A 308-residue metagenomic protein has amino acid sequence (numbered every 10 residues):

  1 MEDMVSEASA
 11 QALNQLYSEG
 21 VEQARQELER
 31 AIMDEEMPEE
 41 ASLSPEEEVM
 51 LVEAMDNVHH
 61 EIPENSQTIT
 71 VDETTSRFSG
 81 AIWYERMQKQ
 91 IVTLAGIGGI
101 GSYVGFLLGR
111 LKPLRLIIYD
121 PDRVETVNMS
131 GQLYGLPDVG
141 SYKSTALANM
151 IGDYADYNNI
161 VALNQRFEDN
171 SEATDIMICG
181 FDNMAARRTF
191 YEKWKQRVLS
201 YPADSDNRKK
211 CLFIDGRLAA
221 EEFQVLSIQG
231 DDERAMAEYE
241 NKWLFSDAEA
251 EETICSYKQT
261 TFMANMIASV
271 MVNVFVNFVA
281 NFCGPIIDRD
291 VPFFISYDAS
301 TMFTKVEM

Functional and structural regions predicted by a protein language model:
E2-S66, E172-I176, G180-M308: Glycine-rich phosphate/adenylate-binding loop
A54-I91: A short, basic/flexible loop-to-alpha-helix module at the beginning of a structural domain
R86-K89, R110, N170-A173, D206-R208: Flexible, charged surface loops at secondary-structure boundaries
Q88-K112, I117-D120: Glycine-rich adenosine-cofactor-binding loop
A95-G98, Y119-D120, L163-Q165, C179-D182 (+1 more regions): Short His-Asn-centered micro-motif
R115, N159-V161, L212: Conserved beta-strand segments of alpha/beta enzyme cores
I118-A155: Glycine-rich phosphate-binding loop and adjoining beta1-alpha1-beta2 segment of Rossmann-like nucleotide-binding folds
Y142-T174, F181-A185: A structured beta-alpha segment of the ubiquitous adenosine-cofactor-binding alpha/beta core
